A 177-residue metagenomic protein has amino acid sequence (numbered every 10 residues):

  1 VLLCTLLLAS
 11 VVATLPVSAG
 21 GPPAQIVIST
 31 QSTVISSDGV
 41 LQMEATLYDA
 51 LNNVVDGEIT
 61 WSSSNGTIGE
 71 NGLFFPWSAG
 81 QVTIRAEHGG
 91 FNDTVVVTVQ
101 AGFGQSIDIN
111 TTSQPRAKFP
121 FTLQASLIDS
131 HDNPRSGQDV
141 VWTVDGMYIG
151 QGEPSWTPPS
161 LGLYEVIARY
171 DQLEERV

Functional and structural regions predicted by a protein language model:
V1-G20, A125: Secretory targeting signatures
A19-V177: Extracytoplasmic soluble-region selector
